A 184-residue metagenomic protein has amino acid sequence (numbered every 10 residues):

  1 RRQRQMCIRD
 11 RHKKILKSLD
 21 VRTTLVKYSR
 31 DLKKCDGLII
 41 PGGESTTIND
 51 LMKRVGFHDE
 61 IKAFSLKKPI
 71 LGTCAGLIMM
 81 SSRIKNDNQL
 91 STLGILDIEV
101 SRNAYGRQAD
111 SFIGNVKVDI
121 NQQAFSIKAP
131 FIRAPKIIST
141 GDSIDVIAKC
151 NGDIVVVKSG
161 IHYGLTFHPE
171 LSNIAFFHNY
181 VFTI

Functional and structural regions predicted by a protein language model:
R1-I8: Short, small-residue-biased leader/transition segments that mark boundaries at the very start of proteins
R9-D10, T47, G106, I137-S139 (+2 more regions): Short, acidic Gly/Pro/Ser/Thr-rich loop/turn segments
K13, K17-G72, M80-I84: Flexible gly/pro-rich beta->alpha loop and the following alpha-helix that scaffold active-site loops
R22-T24, K128, D145, Y163: Conserved beta-strand segments of alpha/beta enzyme cores
T24-R30, I147-K158: Beta-strand->loop->alpha-helix junctions that form or flank phosphate-binding loops in nucleotide-handling enzymes
I39-P41, F131, G164-T166: Structural motif
K85, Q89-D153: Pocket-forming structural segment of enzyme catalytic cores
G152-I184: A glycine-centered loop/beta-turn motif at secondary-structure junctions
